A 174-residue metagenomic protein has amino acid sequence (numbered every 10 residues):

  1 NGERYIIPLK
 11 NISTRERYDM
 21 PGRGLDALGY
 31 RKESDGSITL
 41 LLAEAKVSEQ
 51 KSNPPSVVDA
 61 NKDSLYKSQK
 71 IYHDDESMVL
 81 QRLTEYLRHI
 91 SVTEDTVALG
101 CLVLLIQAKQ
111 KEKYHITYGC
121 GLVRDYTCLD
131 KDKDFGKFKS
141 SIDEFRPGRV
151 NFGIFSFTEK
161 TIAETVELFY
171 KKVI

Functional and structural regions predicted by a protein language model:
G2-M20: A short acidic/basic microdomain associated with nuclease active sites
S13-E16, L28-R31, V103-Q107: Short secondary-structure capping micro-motifs at structural edges
T14, V47-Q50: Short, catalytically relevant binding-site loops at active-site mouths
G22-G24: Short, solvent-exposed loop/turn segments at the edges of secondary structure
A27-G29, L40-V47: Conserved catalytic cores of phosphodiester-cleaving nucleases, focusing on short active-site segments
E33-I38: Short, solvent-exposed loop/turn segments that connect beta-strands within catalytic domains and beta-strand-rich
K51-D130: Acidic, metal/cofactor-coordinating or nucleic-acid-engaging core segments within structured domains
K137-I174: Charge-rich, low-complexity intrinsically disordered segments
